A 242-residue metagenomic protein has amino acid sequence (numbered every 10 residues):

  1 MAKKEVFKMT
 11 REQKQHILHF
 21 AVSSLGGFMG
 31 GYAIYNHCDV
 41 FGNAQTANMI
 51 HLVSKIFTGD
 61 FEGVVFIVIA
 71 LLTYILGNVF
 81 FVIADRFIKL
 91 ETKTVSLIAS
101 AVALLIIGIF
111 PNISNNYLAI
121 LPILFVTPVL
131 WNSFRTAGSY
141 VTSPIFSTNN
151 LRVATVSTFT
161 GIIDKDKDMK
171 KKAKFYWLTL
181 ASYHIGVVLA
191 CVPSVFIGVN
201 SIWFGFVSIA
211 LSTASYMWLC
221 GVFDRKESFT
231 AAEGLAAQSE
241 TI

Functional and structural regions predicted by a protein language model:
A2-I242: Alpha-helical transmembrane segments of multi-pass membrane proteins
